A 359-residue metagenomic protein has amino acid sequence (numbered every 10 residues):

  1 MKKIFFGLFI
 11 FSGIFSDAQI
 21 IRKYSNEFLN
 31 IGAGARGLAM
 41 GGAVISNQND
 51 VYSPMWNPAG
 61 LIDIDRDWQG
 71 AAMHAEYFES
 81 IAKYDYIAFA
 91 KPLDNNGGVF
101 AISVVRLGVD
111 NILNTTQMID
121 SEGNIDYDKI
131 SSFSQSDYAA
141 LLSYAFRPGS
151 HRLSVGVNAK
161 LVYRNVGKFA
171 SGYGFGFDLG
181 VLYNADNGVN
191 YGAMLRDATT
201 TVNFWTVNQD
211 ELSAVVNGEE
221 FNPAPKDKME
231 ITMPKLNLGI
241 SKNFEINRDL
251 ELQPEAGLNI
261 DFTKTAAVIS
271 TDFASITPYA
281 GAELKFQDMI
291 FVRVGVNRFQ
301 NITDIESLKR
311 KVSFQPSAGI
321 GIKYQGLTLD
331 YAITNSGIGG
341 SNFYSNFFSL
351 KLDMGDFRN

Functional and structural regions predicted by a protein language model:
I4-S12: Sec-dependent N-terminal signal peptides
I14-A18: Sec/Tat signal peptide C-region and signal peptidase I cleavage site
Q19-N359: Subset of outer-membrane beta-barrel
